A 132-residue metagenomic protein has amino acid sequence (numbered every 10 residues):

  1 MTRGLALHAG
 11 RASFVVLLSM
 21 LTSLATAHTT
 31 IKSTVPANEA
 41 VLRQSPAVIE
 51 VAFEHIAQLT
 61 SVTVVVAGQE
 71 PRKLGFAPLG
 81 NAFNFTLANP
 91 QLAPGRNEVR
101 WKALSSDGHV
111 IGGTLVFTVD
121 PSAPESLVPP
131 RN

Functional and structural regions predicted by a protein language model:
T2-F14: Bacterial N-terminal signal peptides that target proteins for export
T26-S45: N-terminal edge beta-strand
I31, V48-P124: Acidic, low-complexity Ser/Thr/Gly/Pro-rich repeat segments typical of extracellular/periplasmic and surface-exposed
P129-N132: Compositionally biased low-complexity segments at domain edges in trafficked proteins and select soluble regulators
